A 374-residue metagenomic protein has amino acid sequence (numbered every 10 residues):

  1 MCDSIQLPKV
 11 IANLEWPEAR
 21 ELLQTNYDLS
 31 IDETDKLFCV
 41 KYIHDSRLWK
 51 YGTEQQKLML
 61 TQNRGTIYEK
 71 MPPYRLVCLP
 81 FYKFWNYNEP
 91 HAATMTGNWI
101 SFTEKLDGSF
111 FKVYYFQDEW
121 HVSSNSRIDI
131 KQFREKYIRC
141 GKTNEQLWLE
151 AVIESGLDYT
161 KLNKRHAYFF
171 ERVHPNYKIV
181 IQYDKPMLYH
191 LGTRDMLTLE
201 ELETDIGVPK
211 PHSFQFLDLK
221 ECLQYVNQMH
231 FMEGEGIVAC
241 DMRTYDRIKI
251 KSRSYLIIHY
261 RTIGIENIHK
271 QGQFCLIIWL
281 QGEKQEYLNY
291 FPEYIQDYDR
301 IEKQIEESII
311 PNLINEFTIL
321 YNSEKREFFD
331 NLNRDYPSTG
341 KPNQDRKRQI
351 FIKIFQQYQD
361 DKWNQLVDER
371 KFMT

Functional and structural regions predicted by a protein language model:
M1-T374: Core nucleotide-handling region used for phosphoryl-transfer chemistry
